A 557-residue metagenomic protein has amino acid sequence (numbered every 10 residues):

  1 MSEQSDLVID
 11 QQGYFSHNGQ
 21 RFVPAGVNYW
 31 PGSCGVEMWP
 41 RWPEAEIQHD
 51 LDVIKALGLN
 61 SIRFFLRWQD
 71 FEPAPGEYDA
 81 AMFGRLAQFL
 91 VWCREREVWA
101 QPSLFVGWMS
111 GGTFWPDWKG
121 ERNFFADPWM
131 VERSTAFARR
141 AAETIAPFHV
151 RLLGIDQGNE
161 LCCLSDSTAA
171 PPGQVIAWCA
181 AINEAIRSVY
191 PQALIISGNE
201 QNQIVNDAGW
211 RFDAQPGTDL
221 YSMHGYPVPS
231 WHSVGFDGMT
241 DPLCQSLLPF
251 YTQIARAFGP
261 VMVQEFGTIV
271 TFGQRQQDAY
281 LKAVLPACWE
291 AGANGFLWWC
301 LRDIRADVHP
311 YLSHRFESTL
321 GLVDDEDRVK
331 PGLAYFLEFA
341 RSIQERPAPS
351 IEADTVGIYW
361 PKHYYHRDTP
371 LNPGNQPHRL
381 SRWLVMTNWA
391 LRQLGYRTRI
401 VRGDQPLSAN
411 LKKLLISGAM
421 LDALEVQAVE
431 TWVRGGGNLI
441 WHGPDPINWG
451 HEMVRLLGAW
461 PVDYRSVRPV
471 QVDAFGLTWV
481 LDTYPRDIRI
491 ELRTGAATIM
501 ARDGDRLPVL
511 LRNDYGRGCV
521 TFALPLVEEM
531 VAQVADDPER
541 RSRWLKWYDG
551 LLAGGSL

Functional and structural regions predicted by a protein language model:
S2-T218, F296, R302-I304: Active-site mouth of glycoside hydrolases
N28-A45, S230-T240, N372-L380: Acidic/histidine-rich helix-loop elements that form or flank divalent-metal/phosphate-binding sites at the catalytic
P31, F65, E160-A169, G225-M239 (+4 more regions): Active-site clefts of carbohydrate-active enzymes
S134, A138, W299-K362, D368-T369 (+2 more regions): Aromatic-rich peripheral "rim/lid" segments of glycoside hydrolase catalytic domains that contact and position glycan
G173-A177, E184, Y190-G273, N294 (+2 more regions): Glycoside hydrolase catalytic-domain groove-lining segments
A193, H366-N388: Glycine- and acidic-residue-enriched helix-capping/strand-helix junction motifs
H378-H451: Helical hinge/lid and interdomain linker segments adjacent to catalytic or ligand-binding clefts that mediate domain
D422-L557: A conserved amphipathic helix/loop scaffold that creates a polar/acidic microenvironment used either to coordinate
